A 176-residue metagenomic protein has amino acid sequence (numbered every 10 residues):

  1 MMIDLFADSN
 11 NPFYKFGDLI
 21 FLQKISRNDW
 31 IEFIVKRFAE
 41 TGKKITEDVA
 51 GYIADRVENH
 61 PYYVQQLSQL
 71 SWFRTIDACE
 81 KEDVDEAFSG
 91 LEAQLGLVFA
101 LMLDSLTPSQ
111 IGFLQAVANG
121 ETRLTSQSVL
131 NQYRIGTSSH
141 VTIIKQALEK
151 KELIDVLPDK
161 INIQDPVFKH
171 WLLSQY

Functional and structural regions predicted by a protein language model:
M1-N10: Sensor-1/coupling segment of RecA-like P-loop NTPase cores
D4-L5, F33, W171: Residues that scaffold the ATP/ADP-binding catalytic core of kinase and kinase-like folds
S9-G17: Short glycine/proline- and charge-enriched loop/turn segments that cap or connect secondary-structure elements
D18-D29: Conserved AAA+ ATPase "SRH/arginine-finger" region at the nucleotide-binding site
L22, I53, F113: Conserved RecA-like P-loop NTPase ATPase core
R27, I31, V35-L97, P158: Amphipathic alpha-helical "lid/sensor" segments that cap RecA-like P-loop NTPase cores
L97-Y176: C-terminal leucine-rich, beta-strand-based interaction scaffolds used for sensing/assembly
